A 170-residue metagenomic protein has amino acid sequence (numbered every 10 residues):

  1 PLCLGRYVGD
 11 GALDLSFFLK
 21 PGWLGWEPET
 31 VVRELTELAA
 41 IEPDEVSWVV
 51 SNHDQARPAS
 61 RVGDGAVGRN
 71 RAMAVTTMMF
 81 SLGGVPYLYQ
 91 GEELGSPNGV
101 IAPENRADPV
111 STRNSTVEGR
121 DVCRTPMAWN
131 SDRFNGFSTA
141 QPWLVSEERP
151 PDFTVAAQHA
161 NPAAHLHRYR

Functional and structural regions predicted by a protein language model:
P1-L2: Aromatic-lined carbohydrate-recognition surfaces of secreted/lumenal glycan-active proteins
G5-T30, I41-P58, T125: Aromatic- and acid-rich polysaccharide-binding/catalytic face of secreted or lumenal carbohydrate-active enzymes
V8, W26, E34-L35, R57 (+1 more regions): Loop/helix patches that line or flank the sugar-binding groove of alpha-linked glycan CAZymes
T36-A40: Metal-dependent DNA phosphodiester-chemistry modules and their immediately adjacent helices/loops in DNA-processing
